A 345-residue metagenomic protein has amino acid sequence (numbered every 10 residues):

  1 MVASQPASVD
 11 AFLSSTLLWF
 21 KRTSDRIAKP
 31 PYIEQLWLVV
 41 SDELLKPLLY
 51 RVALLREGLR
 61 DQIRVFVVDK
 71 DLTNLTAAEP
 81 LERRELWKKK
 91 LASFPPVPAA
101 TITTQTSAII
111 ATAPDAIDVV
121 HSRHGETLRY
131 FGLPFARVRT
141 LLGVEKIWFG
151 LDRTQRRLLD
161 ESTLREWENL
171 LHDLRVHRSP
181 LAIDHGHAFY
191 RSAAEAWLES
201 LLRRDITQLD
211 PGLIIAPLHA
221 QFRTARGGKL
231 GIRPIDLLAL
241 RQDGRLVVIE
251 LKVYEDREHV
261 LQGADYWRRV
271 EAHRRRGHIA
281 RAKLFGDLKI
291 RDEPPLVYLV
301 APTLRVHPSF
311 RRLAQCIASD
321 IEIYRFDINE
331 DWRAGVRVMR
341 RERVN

Functional and structural regions predicted by a protein language model:
M1-N345: Charged, terminal alpha-helix-loop-beta segments that serve as non-catalytic nucleic-acid engagement and/or assembly
